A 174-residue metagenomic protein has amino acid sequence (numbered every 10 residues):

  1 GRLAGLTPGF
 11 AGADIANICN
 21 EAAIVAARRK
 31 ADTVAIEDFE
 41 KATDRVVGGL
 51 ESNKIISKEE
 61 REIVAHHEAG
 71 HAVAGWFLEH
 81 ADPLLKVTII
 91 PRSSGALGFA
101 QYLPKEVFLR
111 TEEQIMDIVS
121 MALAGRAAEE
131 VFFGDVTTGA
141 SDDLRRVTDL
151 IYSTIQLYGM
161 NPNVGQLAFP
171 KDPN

Functional and structural regions predicted by a protein language model:
G1-R2, D38, K86-I89: Beta-strand segments within the central parallel beta-sheet cores of soluble alpha/beta enzyme folds
G5-E37, D44-S52, A72-L84, T154-P162: AAA+ ATPase "lid" subdomain C-terminal helix
G9, A65-H66: Alpha-helical architecture
I15, F39, L144-V147: Hydrophobic packing residues in well-ordered alpha-helices of helical domains and bundles
E40-R45, S93-A96: Short, conserved phosphate-binding/catalytic loop or strand-edge motifs used in phosphoryl-/nucleotidyl-transfer
G49-L50, I56, E60: A conserved signal-transducing helical linker
I63-A65, A72-N174: Soluble catalytic regions of large protease machineries
